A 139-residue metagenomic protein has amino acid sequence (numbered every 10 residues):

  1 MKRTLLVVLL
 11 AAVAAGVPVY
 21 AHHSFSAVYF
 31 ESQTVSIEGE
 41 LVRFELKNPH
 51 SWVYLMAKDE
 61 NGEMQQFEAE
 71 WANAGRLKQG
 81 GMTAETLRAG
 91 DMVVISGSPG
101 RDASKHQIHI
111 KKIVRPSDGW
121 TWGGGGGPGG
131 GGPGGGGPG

Functional and structural regions predicted by a protein language model:
V7-G16: Bacterial N-terminal signal peptides
Y20-V35: Short boundary/loop segments of OB/S1/cold-shock single-stranded nucleic-acid-binding domains
G39-L41: Conserved hydrophobic positions within beta-strands
K47-K58: Short aromatic-glycine-enriched beta-strand elements
W71-Q79: Short, structured beta-strand/loop micro-motifs enriched in basic residues and often containing a Trp
Q79-I95: Short nucleic-acid-contacting surface segments enriched for D/E, G, S/T with interspersed K/R
G100-G126: OB-fold/S1-family single-stranded nucleic acid-binding modules
T121-G139: Disordered, low-complexity segments in secreted/periplasmic proteins that are enriched in proline
